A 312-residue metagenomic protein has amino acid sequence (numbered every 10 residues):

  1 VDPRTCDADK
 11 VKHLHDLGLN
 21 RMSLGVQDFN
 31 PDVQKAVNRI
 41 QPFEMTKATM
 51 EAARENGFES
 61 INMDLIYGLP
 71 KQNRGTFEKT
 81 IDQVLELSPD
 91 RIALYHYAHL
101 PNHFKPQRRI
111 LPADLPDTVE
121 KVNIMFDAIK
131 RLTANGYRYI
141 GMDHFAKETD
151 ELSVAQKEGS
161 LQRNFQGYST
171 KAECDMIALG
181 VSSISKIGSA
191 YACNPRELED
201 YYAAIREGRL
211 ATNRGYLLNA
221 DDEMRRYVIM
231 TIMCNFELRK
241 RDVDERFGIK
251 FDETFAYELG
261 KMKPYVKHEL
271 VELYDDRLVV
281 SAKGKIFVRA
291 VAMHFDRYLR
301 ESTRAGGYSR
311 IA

Functional and structural regions predicted by a protein language model:
V1-D252, G306, R310-A312: C-terminal scaffold of the Radical SAM
N56, R131, K261-P264, H268: Generic non-transmembrane alpha-helical segments
M230, R241, G260-K263, R289: A generic structural signal for well-ordered alpha-helical surface patches
K250-V266: Short amphipathic alpha-helical interaction segments
V266-D276: A short, conserved structural fragment
R277-S281: Minor-groove-contacting beta-hairpin "wing" of winged helix-turn-helix DNA-binding domains
K283-A312: Short, amphipathic alpha-helical interaction segments positioned at domain boundaries
